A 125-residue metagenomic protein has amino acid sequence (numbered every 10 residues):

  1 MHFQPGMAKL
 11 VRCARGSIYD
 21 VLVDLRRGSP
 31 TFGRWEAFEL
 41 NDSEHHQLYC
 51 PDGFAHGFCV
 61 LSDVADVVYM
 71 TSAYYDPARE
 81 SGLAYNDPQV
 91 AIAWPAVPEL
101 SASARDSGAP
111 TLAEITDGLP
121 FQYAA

Functional and structural regions predicted by a protein language model:
M1-H46, S62-V64, T71, D76-A125: Non-catalytic, conserved peripheral segments adjacent to functional cores
G16, F54-A55: Short, charged beta-turn/beta-strand-edge "cap" motif at the junction between a beta-strand and an adjacent loop
L48, H56-L61: Short beta-strand His + acidic residue motifs that chelate non-heme Fe in jelly-roll/DSBH and cupin folds
